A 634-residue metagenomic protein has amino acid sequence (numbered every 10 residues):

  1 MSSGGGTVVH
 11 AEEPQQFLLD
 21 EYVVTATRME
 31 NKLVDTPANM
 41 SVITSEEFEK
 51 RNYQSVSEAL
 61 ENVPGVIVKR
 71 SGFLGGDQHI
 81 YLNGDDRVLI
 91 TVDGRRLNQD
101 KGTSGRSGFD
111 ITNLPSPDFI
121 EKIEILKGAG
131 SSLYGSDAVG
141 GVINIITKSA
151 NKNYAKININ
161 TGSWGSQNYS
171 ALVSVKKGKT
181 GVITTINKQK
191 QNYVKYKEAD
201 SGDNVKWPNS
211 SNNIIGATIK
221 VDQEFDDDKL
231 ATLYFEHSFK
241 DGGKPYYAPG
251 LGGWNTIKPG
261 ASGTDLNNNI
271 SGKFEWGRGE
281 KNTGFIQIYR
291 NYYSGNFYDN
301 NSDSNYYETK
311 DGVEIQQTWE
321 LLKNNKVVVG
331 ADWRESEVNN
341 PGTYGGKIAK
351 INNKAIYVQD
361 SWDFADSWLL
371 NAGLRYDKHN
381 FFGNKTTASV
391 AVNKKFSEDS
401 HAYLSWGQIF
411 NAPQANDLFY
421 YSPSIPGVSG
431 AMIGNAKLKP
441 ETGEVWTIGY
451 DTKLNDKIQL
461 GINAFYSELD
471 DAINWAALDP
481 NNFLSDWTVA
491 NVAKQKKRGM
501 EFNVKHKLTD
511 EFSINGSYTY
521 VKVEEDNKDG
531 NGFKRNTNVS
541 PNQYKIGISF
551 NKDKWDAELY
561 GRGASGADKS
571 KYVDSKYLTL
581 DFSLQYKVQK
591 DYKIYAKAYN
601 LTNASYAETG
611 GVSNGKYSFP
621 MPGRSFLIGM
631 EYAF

Functional and structural regions predicted by a protein language model:
V56-A59, Q78-Y81, T91, D110-N113 (+4 more regions): N-terminal periplasmic accessory domains that precede and gate Gram-negative outer-membrane beta-barrel machines
S57-R96, E121: Extracytoplasmic beta-strand/coil segments of soluble accessory domains associated with Gram-negative outer-membrane
H79, L97-K127: Short acidic/polar hinge/loop motifs at secondary-structure boundaries that mediate gating or recognition
S132, K152-Y154, N160, L172-G263 (+1 more regions): Periplasmic-side early beta-strands and strand-to-turn transitions of outer-membrane beta-barrels
S174-K176, T185, D222-E224, L404 (+1 more regions): Conserved C-terminal beta-signal and adjacent last beta-strands/turns of outer-membrane beta-barrel proteins
N255-G277, K395, D399-H401, Q408-L469 (+4 more regions): Outer-membrane beta-barrel signature, preferentially recognizing the C-terminal barrel domain of Gram-negative
L322-N324, K347-D470, T509, T519-K522 (+3 more regions): Structural signature of Gram-negative outer-membrane beta-barrels, strongest in the C-terminal barrel of TonB-dependent
D363-L370, F465-E468, T488-S570, K587 (+2 more regions): Gram-negative outer-membrane beta-barrel transporters
